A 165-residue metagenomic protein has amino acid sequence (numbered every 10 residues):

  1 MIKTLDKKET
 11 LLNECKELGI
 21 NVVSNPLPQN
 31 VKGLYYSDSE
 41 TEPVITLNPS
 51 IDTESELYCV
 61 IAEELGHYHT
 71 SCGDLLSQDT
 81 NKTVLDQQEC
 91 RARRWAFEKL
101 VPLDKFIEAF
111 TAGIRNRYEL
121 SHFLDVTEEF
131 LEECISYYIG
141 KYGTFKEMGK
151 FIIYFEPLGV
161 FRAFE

Functional and structural regions predicted by a protein language model:
M1-V60, L65-E165: Active-site hotspot residues in diverse enzymes, especially metal/ion-binding acidic/histidine motifs
